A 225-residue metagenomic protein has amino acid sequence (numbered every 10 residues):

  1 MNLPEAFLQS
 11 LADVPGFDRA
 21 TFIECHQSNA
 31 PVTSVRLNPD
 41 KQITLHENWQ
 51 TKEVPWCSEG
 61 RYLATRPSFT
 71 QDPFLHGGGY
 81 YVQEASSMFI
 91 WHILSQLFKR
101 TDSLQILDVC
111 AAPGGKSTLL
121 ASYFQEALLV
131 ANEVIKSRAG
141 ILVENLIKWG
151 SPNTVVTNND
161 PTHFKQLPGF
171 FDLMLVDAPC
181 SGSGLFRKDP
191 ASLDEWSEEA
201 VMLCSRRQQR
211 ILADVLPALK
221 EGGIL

Functional and structural regions predicted by a protein language model:
M1-L225: S-adenosylmethionine
